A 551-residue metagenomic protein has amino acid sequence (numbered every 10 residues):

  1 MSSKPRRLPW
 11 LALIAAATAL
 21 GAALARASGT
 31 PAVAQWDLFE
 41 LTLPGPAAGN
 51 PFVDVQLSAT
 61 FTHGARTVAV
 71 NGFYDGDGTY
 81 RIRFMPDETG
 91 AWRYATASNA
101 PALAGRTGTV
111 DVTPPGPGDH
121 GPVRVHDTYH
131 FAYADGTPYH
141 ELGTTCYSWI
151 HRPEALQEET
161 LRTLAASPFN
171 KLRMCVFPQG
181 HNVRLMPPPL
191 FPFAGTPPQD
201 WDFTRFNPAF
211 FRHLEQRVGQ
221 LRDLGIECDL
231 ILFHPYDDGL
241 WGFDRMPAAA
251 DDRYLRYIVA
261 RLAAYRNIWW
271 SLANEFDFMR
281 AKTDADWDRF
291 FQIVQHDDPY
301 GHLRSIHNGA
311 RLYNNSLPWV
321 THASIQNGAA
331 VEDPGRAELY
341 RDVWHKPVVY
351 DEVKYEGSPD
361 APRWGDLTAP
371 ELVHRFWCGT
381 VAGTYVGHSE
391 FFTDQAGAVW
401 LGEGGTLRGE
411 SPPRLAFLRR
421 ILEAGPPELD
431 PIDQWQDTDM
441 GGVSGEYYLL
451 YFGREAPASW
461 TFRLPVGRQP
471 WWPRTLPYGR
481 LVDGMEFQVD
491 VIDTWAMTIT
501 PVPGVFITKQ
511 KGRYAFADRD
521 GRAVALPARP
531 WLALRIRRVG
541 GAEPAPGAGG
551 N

Functional and structural regions predicted by a protein language model:
S2-A12: Bacterial N-terminal signal peptides that target proteins for export
L11-A22: Bacterial N-terminal signal peptides
S28-A65, V70-F73, T109-P115, Q436-G441: Non-catalytic, glycine-rich low-complexity segments
G29-A32, N50-P51, T137, E356-P359 (+2 more regions): Aromatic- and carboxylate-lined catalytic core of secreted/periplasmic carbohydrate-active enzymes
V68-T128: Extended acidic/polar, glycine-enriched regions that form or flank non-catalytic beta-rich accessory modules
R81-M85, L476-Y478, K511-A525: Exposed aromatic-hydrophobic patches
H120-D333: Active-site mouth of glycoside hydrolases
R253, N274-P413: Extracellular glycoside hydrolase catalytic/binding regions
